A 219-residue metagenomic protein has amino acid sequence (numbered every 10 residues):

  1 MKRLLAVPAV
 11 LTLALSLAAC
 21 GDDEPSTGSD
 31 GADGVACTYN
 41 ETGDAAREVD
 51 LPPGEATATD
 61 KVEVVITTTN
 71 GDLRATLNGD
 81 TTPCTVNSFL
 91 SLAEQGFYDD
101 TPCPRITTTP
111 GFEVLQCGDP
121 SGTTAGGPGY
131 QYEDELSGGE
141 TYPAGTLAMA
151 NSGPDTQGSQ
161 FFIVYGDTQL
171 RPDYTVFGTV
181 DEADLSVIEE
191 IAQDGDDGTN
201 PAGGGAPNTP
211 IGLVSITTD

Functional and structural regions predicted by a protein language model:
K2-D219: Cyclophilin-like peptidyl-prolyl cis-trans isomerases
